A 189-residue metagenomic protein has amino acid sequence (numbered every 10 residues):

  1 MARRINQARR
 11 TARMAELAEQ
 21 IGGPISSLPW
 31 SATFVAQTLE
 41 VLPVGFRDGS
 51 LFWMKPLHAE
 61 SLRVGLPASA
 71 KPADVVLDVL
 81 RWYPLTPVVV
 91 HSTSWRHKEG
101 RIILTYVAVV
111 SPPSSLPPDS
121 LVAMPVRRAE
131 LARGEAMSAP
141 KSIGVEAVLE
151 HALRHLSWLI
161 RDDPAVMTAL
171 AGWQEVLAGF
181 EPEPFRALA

Functional and structural regions predicted by a protein language model:
A2-S61, L85-V90, A108-V110: N-terminal strand-loop-strand
I25-P29, L77, K141-S142: Short secondary-structure boundary micro-motifs
D48, D74, D78, D119 (+1 more regions): Acidic-enriched, low-complexity/disordered segments with a strong bias for Aspartate over Glutamate
F52-V64, R96-A189: Nudix hydrolase/Nudix homology domain
S61-S94: The catalytic Nudix box helix
